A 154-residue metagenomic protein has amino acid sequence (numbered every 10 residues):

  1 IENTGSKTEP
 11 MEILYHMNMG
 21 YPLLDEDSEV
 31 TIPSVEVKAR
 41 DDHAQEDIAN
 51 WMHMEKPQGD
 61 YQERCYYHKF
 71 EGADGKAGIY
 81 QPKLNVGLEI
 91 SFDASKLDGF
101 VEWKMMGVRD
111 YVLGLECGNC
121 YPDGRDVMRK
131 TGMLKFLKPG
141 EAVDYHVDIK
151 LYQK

Functional and structural regions predicted by a protein language model:
I1-N3: Short, well-ordered beta-strand segments enriched in hydrophobic/aromatic residues
G5, Y21, Y121: Feature marks short, surface-exposed loop/turn motifs that line or immediately flank catalytic pockets and channel
T8-P10, M17-A94: Active-site/ligand-binding surface loops and adjacent short beta/alpha elements that line catalytic pockets across
M11-H16, M128-K130: Composition- and surface-driven signal marking solvent-exposed, interaction-prone regions in large proteins
I13-Y15, G75-A77, L113, Y145-V147: Hydrophobic residues positioned within well-ordered beta-strands of beta-sheet architectures
K83-K154: Active-site pocket scaffolds in enzymes
